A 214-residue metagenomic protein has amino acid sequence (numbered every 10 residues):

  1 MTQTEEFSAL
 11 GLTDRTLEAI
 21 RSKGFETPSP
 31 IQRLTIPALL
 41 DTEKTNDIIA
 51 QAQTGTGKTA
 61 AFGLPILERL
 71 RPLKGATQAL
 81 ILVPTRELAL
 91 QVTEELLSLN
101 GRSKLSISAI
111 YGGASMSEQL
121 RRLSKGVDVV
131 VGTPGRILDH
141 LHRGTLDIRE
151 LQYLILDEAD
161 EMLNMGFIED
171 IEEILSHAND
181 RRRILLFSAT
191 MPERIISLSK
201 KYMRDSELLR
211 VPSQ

Functional and structural regions predicted by a protein language model:
T2-Q51: Conserved pre-motif I regulatory segment
A9, P28, I81, V130 (+3 more regions): Conserved SAM-binding loop
D14, E18-F25, K74-H142, E150-Y153 (+2 more regions): Conserved nucleic-acid-binding Ia/Ib motif block in the N-terminal RecA-like helicase ATPase lobe
I36-E43, T59-K74, E87-L90, E94-L99 (+2 more regions): Walker A/P-loop NTP-binding motif
D47-Q51, L80, L185: Short hydrophobic/aromatic beta-strand immediately N-terminal to the Walker A/P-loop
A52-T56: The conserved Walker
D147-S213: Post-DEXD/H (motif II) to motif III coupling segment of the RecA-like Helicase ATP-binding lobe
